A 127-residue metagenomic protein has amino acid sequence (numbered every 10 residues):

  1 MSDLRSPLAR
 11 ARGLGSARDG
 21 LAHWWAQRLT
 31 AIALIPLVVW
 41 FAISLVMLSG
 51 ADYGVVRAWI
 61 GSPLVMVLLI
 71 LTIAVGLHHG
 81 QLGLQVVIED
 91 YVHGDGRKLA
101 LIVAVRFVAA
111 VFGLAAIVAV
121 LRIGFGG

Functional and structural regions predicted by a protein language model:
M1-G127: Membrane-embedded alpha-helical bundles that constitute the cytochrome b-like, heme-associated redox core of multi-pass
